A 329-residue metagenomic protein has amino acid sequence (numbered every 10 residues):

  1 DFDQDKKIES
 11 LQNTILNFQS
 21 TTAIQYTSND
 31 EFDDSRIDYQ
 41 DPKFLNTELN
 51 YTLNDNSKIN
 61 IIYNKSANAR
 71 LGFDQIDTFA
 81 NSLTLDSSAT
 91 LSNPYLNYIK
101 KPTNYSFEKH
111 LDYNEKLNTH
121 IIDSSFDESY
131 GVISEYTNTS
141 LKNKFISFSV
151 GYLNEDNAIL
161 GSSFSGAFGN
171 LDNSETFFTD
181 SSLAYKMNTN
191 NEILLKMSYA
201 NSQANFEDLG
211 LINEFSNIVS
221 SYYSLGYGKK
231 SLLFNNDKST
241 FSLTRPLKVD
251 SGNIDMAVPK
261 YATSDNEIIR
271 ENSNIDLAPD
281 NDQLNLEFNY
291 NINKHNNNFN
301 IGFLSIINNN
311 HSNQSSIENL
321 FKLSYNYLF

Functional and structural regions predicted by a protein language model:
D3-M187, S198: Outer membrane beta-barrel translocator domains of Type V secretion systems
L11, Y327-F329: C-terminal alpha-helix/helix-terminus motif
P42, S315-Y327: Beta-barrel outer-membrane channel/assembly domains of diderm bacteria
S92-I99, S106-E108, F126, I146-N173 (+3 more regions): Outer membrane beta-barrel transmembrane domains
